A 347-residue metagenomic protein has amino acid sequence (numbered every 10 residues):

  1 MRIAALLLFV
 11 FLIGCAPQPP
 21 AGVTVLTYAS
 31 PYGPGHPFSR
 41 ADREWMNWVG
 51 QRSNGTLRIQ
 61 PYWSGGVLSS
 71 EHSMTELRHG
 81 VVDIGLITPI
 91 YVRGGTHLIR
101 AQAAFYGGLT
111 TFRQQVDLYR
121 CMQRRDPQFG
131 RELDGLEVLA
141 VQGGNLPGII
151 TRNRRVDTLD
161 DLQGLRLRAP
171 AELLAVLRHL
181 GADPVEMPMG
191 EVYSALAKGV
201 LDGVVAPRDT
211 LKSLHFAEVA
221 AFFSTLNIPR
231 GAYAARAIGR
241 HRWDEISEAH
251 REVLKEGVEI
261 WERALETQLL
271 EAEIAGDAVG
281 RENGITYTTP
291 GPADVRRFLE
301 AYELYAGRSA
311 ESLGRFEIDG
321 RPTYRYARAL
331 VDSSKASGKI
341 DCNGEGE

Functional and structural regions predicted by a protein language model:
A4-G14: Bacterial N-terminal signal peptides
C15-Q114, R131-E132, L136-E347: N-terminal secretory/targeting leader peptides
F112-D117, M122: Glycine/proline-centered hinge or cleavage motifs at structural transition points of membrane proteins
R120-D134: Hinge/lid segment of periplasmic solute-binding proteins
